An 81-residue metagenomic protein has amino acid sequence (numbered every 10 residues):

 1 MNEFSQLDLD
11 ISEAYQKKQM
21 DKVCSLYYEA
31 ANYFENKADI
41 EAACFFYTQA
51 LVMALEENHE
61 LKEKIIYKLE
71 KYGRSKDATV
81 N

Functional and structural regions predicted by a protein language model:
E3, L7-D10, Y27, F46-Y47 (+1 more regions): TPR repeat positional signature
E3, V23, A42-A43, K62: Residues that mark the junctions of alpha-helical repeat units in TPR/alpha-solenoid scaffolds
F4-Q16, L61, S75-A78: Non-globular sequence segments
A14, Y27, F34, M53-A54 (+1 more regions): Residue at a conserved register position within TPR or TPR-like alpha-solenoid repeats
Q19-M20, Y33: Surface-exposed peri-terminal alpha-helical interaction modules
E56-E60, L69-N81: Alpha-helical linker/edge segments of TPR/alpha-solenoid repeat scaffolds and analogous pre-/post-domain helices
